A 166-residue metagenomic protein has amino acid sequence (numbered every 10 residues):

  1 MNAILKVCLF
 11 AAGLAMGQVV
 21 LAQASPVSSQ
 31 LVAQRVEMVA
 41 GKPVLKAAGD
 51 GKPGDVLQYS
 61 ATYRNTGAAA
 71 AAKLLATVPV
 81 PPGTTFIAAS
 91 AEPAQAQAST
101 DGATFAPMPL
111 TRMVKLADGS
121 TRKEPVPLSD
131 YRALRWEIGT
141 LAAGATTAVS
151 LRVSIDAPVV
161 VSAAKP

Functional and structural regions predicted by a protein language model:
N2-A3, L21-P166: Exported/extracytosolic protein signature
L5-A12: Sec-dependent signal peptide hydrophobic core
A12, G17-V19: N-terminal signal peptide c-region/cleavage motif recognized by signal peptidases
